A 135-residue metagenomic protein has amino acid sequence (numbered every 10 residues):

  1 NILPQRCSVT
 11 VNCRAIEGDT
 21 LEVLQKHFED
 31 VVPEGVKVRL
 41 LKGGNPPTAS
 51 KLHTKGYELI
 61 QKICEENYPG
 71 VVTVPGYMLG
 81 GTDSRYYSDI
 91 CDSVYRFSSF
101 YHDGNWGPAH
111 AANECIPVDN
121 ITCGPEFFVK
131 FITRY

Functional and structural regions predicted by a protein language model:
N1-V129, Y135: Metal-dependent amide/peptide-bond hydrolase catalytic core, centered on the "pita-bread" metallohydrolase fold
